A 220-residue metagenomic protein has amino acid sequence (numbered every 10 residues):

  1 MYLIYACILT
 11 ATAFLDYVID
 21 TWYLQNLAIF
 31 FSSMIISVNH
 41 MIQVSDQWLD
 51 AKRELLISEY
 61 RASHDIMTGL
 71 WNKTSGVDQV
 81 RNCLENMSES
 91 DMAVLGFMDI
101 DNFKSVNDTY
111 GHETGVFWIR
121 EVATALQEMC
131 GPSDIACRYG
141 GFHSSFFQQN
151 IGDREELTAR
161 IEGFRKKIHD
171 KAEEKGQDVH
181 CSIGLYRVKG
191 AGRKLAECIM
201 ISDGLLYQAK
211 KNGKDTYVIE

Functional and structural regions predicted by a protein language model:
Y2-Y5, L9-M67, T74-E85, I135: Signal-transducing coiled-coil linker helices
D46-R53, G152-A159, K171-K175, T216-Y217: Inter-domain helical "communication" segments and dimerization helices that couple sensory or membrane-embedded modules
E59-S63, N72-V94, D101-G131, C137-F146 (+3 more regions): Conserved long alpha-helical elements within nucleotide-processing catalytic cores of c-di-GMP signaling and class III
A93, V179-C181, D215: Change "...and in nucleic-acid phosphodiester-cleaving endonucleases..." to "...and in nucleic-acid processing enzymes
L95, S144, C181-L185: A structural signal for short, well-ordered beta-strand segments
L95-F97, I219: Core hydrophobic beta-sheet residues of small sensory/regulatory alpha/beta domains, primarily PAS-family
A136, G163, S182-N212, V218-E220: Cyclic nucleotide signaling catalytic output domains
R138-G140, I168-G184, K210: Catalytic core regions of nucleotide second-messenger enzymes
